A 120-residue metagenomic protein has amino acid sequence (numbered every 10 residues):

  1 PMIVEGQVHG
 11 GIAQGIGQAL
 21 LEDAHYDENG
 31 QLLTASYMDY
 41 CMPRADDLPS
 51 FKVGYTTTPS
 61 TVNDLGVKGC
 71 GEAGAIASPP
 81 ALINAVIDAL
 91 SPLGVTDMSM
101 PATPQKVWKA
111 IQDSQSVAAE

Functional and structural regions predicted by a protein language model:
P1-E120: C-terminal catalytic domains of large/alpha subunits in multi-subunit enzymes
